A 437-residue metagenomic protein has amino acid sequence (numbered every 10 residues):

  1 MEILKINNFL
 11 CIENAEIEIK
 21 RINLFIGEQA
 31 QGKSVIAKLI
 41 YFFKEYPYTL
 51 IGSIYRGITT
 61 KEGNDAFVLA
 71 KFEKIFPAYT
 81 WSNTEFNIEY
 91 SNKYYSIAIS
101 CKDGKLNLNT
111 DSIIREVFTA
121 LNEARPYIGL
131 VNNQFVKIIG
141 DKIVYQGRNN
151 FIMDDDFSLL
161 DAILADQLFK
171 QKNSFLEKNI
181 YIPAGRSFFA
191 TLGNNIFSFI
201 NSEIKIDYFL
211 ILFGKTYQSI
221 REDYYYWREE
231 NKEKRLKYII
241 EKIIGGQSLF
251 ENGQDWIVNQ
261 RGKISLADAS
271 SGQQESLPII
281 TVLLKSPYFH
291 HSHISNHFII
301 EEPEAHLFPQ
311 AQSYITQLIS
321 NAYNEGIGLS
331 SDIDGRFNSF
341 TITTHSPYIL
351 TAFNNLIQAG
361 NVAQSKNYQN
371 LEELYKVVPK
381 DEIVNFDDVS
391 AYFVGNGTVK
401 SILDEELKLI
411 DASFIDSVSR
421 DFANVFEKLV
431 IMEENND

Functional and structural regions predicted by a protein language model:
M1-K205, G328, I333-F337, L350-T351 (+6 more regions): P-loop NTPase switch/coupling surface
I40-P47, V282-P287, S320-A322: Walker A/P-loop NTP-binding motif
G140-S276, T281-S292: Extended helical coiled-coil dimerization/tether regions that scaffold and oligomerize large DNA-maintenance assemblies
I279, Y314-I319: Conserved hydrophobic alpha-helix in the ABC-type ATPase nucleotide-binding domain
E301-P303: Walker B catalytic acidic pair
T344-Y348: Conserved H-loop
